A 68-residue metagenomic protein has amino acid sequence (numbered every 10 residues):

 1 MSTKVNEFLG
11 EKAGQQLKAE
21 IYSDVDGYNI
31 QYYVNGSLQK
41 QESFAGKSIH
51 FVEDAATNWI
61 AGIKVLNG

Functional and structural regions predicted by a protein language model:
M1-Y28: Short N-terminal "domain-start" leader segments that mark the transition from disordered tails or signal peptides into
S2, V34-G68: Mixed-charge, Lys/Arg-enriched low-complexity segments
Y22-K40: Short aromatic-glycine-(Arg/Gly/Cys) micro-motifs in beta-strand/loop hairpins
